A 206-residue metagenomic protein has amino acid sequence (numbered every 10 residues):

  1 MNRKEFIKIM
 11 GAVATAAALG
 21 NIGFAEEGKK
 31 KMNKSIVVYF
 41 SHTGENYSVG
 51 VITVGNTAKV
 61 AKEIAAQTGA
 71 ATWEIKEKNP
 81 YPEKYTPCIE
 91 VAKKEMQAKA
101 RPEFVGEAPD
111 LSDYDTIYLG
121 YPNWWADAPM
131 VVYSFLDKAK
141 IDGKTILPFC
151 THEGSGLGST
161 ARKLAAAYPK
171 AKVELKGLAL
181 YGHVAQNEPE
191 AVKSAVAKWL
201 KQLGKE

Functional and structural regions predicted by a protein language model:
M1-A14: N-terminal secretory signal peptides and thylakoid transit peptides that target proteins across membranes
K4, A25-E26: Intrinsic disorder/low-complexity signal
A16-N21: Hydrophobic h-region of N-terminal signal peptides that target proteins for export in Gram-negative bacteria
E26-K78, E83, C88-E206: FMN-binding flavodoxin-like domain, especially the glycine-rich phosphate-binding loop
